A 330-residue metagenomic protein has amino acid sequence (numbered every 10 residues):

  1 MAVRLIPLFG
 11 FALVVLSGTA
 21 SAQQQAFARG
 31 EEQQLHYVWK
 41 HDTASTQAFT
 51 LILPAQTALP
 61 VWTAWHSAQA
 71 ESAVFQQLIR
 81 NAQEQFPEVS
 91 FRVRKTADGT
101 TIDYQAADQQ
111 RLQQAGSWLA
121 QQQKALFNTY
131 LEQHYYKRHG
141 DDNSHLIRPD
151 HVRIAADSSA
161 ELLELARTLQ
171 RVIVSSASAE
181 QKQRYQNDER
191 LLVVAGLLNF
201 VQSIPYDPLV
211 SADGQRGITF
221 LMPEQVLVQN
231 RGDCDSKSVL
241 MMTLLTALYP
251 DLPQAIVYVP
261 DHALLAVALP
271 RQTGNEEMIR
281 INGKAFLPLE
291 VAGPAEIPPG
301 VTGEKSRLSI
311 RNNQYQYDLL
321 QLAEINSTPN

Functional and structural regions predicted by a protein language model:
M1-L5: Positively charged n-region of N-terminal signal peptides that target proteins for export
P7-S17: Bacterial N-terminal signal peptides
A22-N330: A structural boundary/capping signal
